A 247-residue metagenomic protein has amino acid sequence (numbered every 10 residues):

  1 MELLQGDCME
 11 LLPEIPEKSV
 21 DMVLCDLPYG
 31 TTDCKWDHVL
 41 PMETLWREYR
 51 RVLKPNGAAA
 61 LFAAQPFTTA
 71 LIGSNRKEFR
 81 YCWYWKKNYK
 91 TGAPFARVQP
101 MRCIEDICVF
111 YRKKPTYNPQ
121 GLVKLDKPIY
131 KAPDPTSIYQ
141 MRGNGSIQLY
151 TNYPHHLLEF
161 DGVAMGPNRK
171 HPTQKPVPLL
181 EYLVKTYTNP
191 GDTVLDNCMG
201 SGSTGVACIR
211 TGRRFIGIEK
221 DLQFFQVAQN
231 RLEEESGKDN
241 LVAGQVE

Functional and structural regions predicted by a protein language model:
M1-I218, Q223-Q226: Core catalytic lobe of class I
M1-L12, E235-E247: S-adenosyl-L-methionine
V227, R231: Short functional hotspots where side chains directly engage DNA or cofactors
